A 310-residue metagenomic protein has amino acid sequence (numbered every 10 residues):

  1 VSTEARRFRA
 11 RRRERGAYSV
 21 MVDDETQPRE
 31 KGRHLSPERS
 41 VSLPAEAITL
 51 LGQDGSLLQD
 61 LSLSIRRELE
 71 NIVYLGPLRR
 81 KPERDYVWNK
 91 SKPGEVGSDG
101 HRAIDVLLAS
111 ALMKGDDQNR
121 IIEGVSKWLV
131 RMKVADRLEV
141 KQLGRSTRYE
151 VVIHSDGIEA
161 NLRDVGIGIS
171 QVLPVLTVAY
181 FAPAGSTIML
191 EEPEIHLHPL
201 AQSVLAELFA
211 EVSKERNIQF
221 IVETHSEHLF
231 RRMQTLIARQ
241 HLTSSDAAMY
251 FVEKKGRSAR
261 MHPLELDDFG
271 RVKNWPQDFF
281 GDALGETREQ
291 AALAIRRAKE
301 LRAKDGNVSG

Functional and structural regions predicted by a protein language model:
V1-R79, V140, I237-T243, A247-K254 (+2 more regions): P-loop NTPase switch/coupling surface
A5, R15, E83-D85, V125 (+1 more regions): Intrinsically disordered regions, especially transient/low-confidence alpha-helical propensity segments and coil-helix
S19, G100-A103, K273, L284 (+2 more regions): Polar low-complexity intrinsically disordered regions enriched in Ser/Thr and small residues
Q27-P28, A109, R271: A generic signature of intrinsically disordered, low-complexity regions enriched in glycine/proline and charged/polar
P44-D164, A298-G310: Extended helical coiled-coil dimerization/tether regions that scaffold and oligomerize large DNA-maintenance assemblies
D116-A298, A303: Switch/communication elements of ASCE P-loop NTPase nucleotide-binding domains
